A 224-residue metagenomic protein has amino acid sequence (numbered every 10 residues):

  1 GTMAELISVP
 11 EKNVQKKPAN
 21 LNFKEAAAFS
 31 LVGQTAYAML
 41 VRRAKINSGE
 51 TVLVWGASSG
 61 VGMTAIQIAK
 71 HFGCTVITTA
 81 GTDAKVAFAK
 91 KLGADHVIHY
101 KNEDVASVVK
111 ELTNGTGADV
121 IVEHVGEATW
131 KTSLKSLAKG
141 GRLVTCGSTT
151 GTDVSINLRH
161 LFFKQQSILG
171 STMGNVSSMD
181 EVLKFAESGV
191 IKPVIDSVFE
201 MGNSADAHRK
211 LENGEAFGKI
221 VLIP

Functional and structural regions predicted by a protein language model:
G1-Q15: Glycine-rich phosphate/adenylate-binding loop and adjacent beta-alpha elements of nucleotide- or dinucleotide-binding
N22-E103, E127: Mid-domain Rossmann-like dinucleotide-binding core that forms the NAD(H)/NADP(H) cofactor-binding site
S48-G49, A118, G140: Phosphate-coordination loops involved in phosphoryl transfer and adenosine-cofactor binding
L53, I121-V122: N-terminal Rossmann-like NAD(P) cofactor-binding module of classical short-chain dehydrogenase/reductase
F72, A80-D83, H124-V194, I223-P224: Glycine-rich phosphate-binding loop and adjacent beta-alpha segment of Rossmann(oid) nucleotide-cofactor-binding
D104-G115: Short amphipathic alpha-helix with an adjacent loop that forms part of the alpha/beta core around
G115, V190-V194, D206-P224: C-terminal capping/lid region of NAD(P)-dependent oxidoreductase domains
